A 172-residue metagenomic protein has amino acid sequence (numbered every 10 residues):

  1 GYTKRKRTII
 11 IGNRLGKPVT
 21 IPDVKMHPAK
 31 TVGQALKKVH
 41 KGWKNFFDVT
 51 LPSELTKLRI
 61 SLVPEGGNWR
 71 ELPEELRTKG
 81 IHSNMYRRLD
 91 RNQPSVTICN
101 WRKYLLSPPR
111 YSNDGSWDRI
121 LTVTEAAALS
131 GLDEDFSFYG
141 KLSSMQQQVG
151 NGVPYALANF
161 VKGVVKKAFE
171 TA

Functional and structural regions predicted by a protein language model:
G1-R88: Class I S-adenosyl-L-methionine
V49-A172: C-terminal target-recognition/interaction regions appended to catalytic cores
